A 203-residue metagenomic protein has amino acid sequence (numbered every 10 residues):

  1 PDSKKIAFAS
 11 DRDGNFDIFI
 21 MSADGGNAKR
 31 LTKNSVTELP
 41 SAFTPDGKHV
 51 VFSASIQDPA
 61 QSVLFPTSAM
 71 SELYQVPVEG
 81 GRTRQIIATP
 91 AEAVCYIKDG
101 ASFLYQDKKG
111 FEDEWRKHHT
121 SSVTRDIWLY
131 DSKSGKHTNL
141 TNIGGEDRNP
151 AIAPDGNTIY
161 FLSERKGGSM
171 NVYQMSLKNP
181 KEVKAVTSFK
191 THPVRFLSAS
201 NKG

Functional and structural regions predicted by a protein language model:
A7-F19, A23, N27, T32-L39 (+11 more regions): A flexible loop/linker signature enriched in serine peptidases of the S9 family
L197: Short conserved micro-motifs at the rims of enzyme active sites and ligand-binding pockets
